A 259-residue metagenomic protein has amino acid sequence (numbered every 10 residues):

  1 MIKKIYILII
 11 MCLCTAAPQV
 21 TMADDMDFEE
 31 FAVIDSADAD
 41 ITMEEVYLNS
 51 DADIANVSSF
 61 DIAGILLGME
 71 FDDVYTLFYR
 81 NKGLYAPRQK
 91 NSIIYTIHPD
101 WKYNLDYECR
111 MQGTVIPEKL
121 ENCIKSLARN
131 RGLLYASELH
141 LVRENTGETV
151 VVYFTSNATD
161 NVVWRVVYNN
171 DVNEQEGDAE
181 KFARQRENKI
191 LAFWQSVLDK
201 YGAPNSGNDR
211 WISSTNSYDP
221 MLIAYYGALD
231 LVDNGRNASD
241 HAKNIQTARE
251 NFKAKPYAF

Functional and structural regions predicted by a protein language model:
M1-K4: Positively charged n-region of N-terminal signal peptides that target proteins for export
L8-A16: Bacterial N-terminal signal peptides
A17-A23: Sec/Tat signal peptide C-region and signal peptidase I cleavage site
D25-I116, L120-E121, Y135-Y153, N157-F259: Non-cytosolic coordination micro-motifs
